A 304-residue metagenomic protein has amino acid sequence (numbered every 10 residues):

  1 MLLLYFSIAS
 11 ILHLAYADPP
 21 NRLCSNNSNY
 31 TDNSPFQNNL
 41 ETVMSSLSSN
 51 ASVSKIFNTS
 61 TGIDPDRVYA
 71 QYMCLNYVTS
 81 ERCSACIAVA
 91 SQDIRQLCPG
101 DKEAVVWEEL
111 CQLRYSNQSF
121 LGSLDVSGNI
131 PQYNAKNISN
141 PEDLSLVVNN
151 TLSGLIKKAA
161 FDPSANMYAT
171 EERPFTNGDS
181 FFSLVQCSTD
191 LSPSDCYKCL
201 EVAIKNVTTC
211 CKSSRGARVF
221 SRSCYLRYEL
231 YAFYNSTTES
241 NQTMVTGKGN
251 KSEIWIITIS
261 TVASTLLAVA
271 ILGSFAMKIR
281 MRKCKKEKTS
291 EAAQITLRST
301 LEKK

Functional and structural regions predicted by a protein language model:
M1-K303: Extracellular secretory-pathway ectodomains and N-terminal mature segments of eukaryotic proteins
